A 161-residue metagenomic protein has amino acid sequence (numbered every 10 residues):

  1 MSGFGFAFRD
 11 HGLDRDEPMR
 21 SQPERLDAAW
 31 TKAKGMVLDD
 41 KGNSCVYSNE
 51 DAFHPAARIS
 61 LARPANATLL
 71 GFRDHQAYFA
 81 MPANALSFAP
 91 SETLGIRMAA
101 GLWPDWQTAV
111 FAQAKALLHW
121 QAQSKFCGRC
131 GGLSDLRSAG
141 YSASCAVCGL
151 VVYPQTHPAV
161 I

Functional and structural regions predicted by a protein language model:
M1-P104: N-terminal alpha-helical interaction blocks
D105-A109: Acidic/polar active-site rim loop that often engages polyanionic ligands
A112-V160: Cys/His-rich short segments
